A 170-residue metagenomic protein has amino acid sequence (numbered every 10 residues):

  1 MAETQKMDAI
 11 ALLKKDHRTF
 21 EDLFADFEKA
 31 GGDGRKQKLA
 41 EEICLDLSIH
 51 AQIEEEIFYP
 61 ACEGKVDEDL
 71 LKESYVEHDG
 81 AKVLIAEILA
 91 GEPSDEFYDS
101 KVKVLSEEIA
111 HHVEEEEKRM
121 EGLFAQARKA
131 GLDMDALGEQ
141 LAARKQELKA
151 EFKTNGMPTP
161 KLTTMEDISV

Functional and structural regions predicted by a protein language model:
M1-V170: Small-residue-biased structural context
